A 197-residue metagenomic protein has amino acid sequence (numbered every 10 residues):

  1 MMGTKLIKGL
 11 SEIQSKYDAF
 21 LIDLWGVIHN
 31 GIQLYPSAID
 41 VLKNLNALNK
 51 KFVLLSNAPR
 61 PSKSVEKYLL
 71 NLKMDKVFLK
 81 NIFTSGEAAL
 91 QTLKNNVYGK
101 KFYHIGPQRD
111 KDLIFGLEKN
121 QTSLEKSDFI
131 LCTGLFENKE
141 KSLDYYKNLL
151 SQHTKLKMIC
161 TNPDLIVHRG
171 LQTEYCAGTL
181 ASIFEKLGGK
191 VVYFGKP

Functional and structural regions predicted by a protein language model:
M1-P197: HAD-like aspartate-dependent phosphatase fold
